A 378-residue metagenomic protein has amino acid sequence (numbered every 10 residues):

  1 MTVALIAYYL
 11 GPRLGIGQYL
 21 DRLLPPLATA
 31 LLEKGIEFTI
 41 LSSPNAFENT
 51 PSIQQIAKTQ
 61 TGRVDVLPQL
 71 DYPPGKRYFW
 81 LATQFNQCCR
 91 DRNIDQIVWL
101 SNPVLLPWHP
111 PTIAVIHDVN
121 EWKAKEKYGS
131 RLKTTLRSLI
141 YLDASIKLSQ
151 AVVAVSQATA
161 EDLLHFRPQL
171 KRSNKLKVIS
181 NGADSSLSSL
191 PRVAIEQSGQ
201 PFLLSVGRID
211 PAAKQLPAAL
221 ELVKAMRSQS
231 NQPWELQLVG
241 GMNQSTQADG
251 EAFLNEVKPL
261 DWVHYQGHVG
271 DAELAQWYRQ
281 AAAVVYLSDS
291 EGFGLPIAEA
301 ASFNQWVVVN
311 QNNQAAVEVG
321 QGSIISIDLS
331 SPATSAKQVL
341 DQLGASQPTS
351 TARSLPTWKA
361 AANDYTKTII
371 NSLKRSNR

Functional and structural regions predicted by a protein language model:
M1-R378: Carbohydrate transferase catalytic cores enriched for Leloir-type hexosyltransferases
